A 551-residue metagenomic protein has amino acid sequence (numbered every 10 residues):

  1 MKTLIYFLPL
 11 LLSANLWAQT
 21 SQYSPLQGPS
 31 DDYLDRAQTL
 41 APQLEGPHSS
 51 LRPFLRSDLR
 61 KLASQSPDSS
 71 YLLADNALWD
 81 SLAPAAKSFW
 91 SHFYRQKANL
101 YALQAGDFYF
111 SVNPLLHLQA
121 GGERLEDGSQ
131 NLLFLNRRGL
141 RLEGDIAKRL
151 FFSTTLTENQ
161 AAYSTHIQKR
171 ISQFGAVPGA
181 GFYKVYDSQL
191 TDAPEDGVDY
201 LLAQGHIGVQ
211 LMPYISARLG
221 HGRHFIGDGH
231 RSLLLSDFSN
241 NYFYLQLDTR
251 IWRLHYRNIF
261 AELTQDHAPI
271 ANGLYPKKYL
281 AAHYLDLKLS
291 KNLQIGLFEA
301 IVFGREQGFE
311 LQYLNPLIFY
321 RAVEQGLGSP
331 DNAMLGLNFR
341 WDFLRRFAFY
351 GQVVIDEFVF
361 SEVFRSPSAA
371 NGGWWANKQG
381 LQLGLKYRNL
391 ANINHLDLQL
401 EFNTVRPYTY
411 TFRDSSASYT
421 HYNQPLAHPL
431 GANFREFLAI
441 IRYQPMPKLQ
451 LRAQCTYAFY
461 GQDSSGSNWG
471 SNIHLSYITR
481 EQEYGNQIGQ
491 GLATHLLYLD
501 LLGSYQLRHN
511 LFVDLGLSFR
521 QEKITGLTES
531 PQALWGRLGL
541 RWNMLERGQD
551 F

Functional and structural regions predicted by a protein language model:
M1-L4: Positively charged n-region of N-terminal signal peptides that target proteins for export
F7-L8: Sec-dependent N-terminal signal peptides
S13-N15: N-terminal signal peptide c-region/cleavage motif recognized by signal peptidases
Q19, H48, L515-S518: Ser/Thr/Asn(+Pro)-rich, low-complexity disordered segments
S21-G28, D32-Q294, I301, R305 (+7 more regions): Outer-membrane beta-barrel channel domains
Y200, L293-I301, E306-F551: Exposed, low-structure sequence patches enriched in small/polar residues
